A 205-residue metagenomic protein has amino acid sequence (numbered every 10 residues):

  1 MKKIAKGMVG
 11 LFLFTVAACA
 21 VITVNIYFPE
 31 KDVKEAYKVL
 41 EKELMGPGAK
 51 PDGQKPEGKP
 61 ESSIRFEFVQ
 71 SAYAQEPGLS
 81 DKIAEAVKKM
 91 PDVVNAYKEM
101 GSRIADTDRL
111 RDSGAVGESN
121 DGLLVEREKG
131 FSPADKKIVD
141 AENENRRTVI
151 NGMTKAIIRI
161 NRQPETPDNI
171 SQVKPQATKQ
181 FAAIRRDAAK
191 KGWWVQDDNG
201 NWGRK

Functional and structural regions predicted by a protein language model:
M1-A17: Sec-dependent bacterial lipoprotein signal peptides
C19-V21: N-terminal Sec signal peptide cleavage junction
N25-K50: Post-signal peptide N-terminal segment of mature Sec-exported envelope proteins
K34-E35, G46, S71-N145, A156-K205: Amphipathic, charged alpha-helical segments and their helix-to-coil junctions in extracytoplasmic/peripheral assemblies
E41-F66: Post-signal-peptide N-terminal segment of Sec-exported extracytoplasmic proteins
